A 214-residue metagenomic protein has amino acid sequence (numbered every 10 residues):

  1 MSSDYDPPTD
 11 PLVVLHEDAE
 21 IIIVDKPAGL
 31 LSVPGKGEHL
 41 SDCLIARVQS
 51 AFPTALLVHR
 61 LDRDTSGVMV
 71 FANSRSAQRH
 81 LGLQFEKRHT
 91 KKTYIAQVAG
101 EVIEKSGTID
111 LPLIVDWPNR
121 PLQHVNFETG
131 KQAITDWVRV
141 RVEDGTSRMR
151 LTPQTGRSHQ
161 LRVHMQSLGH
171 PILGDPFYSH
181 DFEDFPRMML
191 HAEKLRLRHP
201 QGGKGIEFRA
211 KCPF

Functional and structural regions predicted by a protein language model:
M1-F214: RNA pseudouridine synthases
